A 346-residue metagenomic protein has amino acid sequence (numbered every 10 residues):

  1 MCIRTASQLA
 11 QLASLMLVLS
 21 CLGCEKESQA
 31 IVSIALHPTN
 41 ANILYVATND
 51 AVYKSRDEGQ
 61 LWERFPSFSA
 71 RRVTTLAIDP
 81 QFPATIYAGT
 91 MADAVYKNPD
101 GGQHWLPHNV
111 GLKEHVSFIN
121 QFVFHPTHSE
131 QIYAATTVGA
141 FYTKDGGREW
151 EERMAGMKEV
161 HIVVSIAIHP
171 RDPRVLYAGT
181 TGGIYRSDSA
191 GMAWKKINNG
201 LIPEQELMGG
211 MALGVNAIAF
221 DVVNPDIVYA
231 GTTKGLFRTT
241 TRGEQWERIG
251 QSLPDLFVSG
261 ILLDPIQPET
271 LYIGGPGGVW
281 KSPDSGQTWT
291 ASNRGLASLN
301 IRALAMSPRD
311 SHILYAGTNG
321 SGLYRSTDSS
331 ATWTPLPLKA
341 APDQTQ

Functional and structural regions predicted by a protein language model:
C2-A13: Bacterial N-terminal signal peptides that target proteins for export
L12-Q346: Extracellular glycan-interacting surfaces
